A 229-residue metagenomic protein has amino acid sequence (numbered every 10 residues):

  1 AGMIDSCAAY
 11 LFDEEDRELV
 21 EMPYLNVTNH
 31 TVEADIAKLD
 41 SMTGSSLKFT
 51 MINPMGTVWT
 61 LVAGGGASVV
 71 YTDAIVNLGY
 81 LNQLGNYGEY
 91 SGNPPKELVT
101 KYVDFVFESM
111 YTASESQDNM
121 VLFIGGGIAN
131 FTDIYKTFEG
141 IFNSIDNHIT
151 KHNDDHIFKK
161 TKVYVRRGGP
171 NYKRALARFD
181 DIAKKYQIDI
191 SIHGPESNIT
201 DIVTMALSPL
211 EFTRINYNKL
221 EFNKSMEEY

Functional and structural regions predicted by a protein language model:
A1-V121, E139, N143-T150, G168-P170 (+1 more regions): ATP-dependent carboxylate/acyl-activation modules
T60-A63, I128-Y135: Short, glycine-rich nucleotide/cofactor-binding loops
S116-T132: Short, glycine-/small-residue-enriched flexible loop/hinge segments at domain edges that mediate gating
A129-N130, R167-G169: Glycine-rich phosphate-binding loops at beta-strand->alpha-helix junctions
T150-H156: Short mixed-charge
K159-R167: Short internal beta-strands
